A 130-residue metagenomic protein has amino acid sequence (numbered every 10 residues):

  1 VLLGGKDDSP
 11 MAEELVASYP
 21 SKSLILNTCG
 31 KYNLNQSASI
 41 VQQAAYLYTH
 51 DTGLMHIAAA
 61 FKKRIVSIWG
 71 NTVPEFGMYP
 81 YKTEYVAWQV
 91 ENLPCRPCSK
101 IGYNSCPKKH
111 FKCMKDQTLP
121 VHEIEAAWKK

Functional and structural regions predicted by a protein language model:
V1-N71: Donor-binding and catalytic core of enzymes assembling or modifying cell-surface/extracellular glycoconjugates
E14-P20, L24-T28, A59-K130: Nucleotide-sugar donor-binding patch of glycosyltransferase catalytic domains
